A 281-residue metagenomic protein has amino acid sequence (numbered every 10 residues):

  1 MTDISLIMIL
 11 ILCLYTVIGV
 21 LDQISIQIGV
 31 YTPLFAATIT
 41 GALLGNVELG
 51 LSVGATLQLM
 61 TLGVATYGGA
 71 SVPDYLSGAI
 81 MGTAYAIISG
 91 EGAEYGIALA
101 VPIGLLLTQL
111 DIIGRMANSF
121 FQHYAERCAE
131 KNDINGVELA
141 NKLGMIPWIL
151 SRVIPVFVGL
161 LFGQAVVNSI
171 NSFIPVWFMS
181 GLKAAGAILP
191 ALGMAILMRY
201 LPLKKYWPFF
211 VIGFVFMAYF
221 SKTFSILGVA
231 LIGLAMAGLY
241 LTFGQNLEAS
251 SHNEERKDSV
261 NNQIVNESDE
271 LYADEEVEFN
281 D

Functional and structural regions predicted by a protein language model:
M1, S119-L139, F243-D281: Intrinsically disordered, low-complexity non-transmembrane regions of multi-pass membrane transporters
M1-V72, L76-S77: Hydrophobic transmembrane alpha-helices
V17-I26, T61-A70, L107-D111, A195-P202 (+1 more regions): Transmembrane alpha-helix interface/packing and boundary motifs in multi-pass membrane proteins, characterized by
L21-S25, G92-A93, P155-P175, A187-W207 (+2 more regions): Transmembrane helix-loop junctions in multi-pass membrane proteins
V53-L57, Y206-M217, G233-L234: Central hydrophobic cores of alpha-helical transmembrane segments in multi-pass integral membrane proteins
A55-Y124: Hydrophobic, small-residue-rich transmembrane alpha-helices and their short perimembrane loops in multi-pass membrane
G96-A98, K222-G238: Loop-to-transmembrane alpha-helix initiation sites
I97-G193: Helix-loop-helix junctions within the multi-pass membrane cores of secondary transporters/permeases
